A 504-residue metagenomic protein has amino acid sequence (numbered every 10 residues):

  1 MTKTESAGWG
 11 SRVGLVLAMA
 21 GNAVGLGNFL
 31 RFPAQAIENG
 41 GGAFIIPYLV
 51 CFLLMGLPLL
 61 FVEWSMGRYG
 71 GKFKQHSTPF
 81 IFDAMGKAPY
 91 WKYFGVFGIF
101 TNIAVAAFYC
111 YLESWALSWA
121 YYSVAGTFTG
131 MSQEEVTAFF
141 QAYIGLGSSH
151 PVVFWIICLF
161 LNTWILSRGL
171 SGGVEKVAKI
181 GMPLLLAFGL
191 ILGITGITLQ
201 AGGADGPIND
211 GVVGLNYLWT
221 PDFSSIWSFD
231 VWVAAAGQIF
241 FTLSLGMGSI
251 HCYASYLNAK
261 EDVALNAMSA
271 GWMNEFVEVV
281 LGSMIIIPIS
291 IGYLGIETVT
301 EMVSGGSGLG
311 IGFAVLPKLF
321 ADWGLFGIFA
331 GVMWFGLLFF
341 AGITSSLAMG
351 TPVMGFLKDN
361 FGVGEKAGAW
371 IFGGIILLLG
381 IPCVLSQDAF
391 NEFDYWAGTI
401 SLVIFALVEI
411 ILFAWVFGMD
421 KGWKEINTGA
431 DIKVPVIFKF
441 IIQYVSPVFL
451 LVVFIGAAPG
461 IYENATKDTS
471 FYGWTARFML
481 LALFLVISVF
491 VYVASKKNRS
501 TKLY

Functional and structural regions predicted by a protein language model:
M1-R31, L59-W64, R68-Y93, N258-D262 (+1 more regions): Membrane-interface "cap" regions at the ends of multi-pass membrane proteins
T2-V13, E175, K179-L347, N360-G362 (+2 more regions): Membrane-embedded translocation segments of transport machinery
K3-S6, Q35-N39, Y69, K74-F97 (+8 more regions): Inter-helical loop and helix-membrane interface segments of multi-pass membrane transporters/permeases
A7, A36-W64, H150-P151, L402 (+1 more regions): Extracellular loop-to-transmembrane helix junctions
S11-C51, G248-H251, N266-M268, W272-E275 (+1 more regions): Transmembrane helix-boundary motif of multi-pass solute transporters/channels
G14-A20, L49, G95-I99, T127-S167 (+6 more regions): Transmembrane alpha-helical segments of multi-pass small-molecule transport proteins
L26-I37, G42, Y109, N162-G173 (+10 more regions): Transmembrane helix-loop junctions in multi-pass membrane proteins
F94-I99, V353, F361-G374, W396-A476 (+1 more regions): C-terminal membrane-solvent junction of multi-pass transporters and transport-like membrane proteins
